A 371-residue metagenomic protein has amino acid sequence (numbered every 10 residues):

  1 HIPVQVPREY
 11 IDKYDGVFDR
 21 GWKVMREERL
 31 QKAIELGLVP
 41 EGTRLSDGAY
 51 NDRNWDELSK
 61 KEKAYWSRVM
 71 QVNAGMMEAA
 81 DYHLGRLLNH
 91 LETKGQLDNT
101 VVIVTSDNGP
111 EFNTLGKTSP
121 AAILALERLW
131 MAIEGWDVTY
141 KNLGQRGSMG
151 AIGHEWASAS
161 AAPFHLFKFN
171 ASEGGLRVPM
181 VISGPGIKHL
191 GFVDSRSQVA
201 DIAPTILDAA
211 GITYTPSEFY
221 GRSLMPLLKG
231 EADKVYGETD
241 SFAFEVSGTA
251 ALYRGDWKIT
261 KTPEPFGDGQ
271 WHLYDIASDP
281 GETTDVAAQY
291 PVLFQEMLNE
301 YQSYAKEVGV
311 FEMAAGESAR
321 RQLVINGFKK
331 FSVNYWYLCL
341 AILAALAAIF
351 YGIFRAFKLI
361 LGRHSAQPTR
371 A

Functional and structural regions predicted by a protein language model:
H1-R29, E41, S46-V72, N108-A122: Active-site His/acidic residue clusters
H1-V6, L45-R53, V104-F112, G116 (+3 more regions): Short, solvent-exposed turn/loop segments enriched in Gly/Ser/Thr/Pro and often Arg
P3-Q5, E92-S183, G237, I325-V333: Histidine-centered active-site microenvironments of extracellular/periplasmic hydrolases and transferases
Y14, F18, W22, G37 (+8 more regions): A generic secondary-structure signal for well-formed alpha-helical elements
A33: Conserved acidic, metal-coordinating active-site core of Asp-based, Mg2+-dependent phosphoryl-transfer enzymes
L45-N51, E57-W66, I202, L207 (+5 more regions): Long, internal low-complexity/basic segments
V72-L87: Outer-membrane beta-barrel transmembrane strands
Q145-L176, I187-I276, F311, L323 (+1 more regions): C-terminal cap/loop subdomain of S1 sulfatases and analogous C-terminal strand-loop tails that border
